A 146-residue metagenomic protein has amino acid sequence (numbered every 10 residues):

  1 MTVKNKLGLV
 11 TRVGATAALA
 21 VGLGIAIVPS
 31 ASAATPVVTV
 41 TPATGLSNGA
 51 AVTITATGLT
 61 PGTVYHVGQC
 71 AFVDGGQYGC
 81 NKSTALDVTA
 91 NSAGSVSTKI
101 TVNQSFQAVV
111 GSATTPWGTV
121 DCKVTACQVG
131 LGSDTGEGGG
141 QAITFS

Functional and structural regions predicted by a protein language model:
T2-A15, L19-S146: Extracytoplasmic/secretory-pathway segments with low complexity and glycosylation-like composition
